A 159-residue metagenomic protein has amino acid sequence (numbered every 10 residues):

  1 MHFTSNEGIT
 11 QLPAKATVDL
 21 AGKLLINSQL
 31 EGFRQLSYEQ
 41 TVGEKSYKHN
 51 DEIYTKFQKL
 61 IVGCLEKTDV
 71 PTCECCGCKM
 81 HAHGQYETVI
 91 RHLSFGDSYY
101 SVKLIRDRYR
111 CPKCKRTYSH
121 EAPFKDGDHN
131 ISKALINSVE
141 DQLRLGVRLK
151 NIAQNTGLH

Functional and structural regions predicted by a protein language model:
M1, G77, V89-H159: Short, positively charged, Gly/Tyr-enriched micro-motifs that form contact patches at catalytic or ligand/partner
M1-D69: N-terminal alpha-helical interaction blocks
T4, A14-T17, A21, A82 (+3 more regions): A sequence-composition feature that detects small, non-aromatic residues
Q35-K59, C75-D97, H129: Short, charged low-complexity linear segments at domain edges
I61-C64, T72-H83, P112-T117: Short, surface-exposed polybasic/aromatic micro-patch for ligand or macromolecular engagement
L65, Q85, P123: Surface loops and adjacent helix of pleckstrin homology
D69-P71, R108: Residues immediately within or flanking Cys/His clusters that coordinate Zn2+ in small zinc-binding modules
P71-T72, N151: Short helix/loop capping segments that flank catalytic or ligand/cofactor-binding pockets
